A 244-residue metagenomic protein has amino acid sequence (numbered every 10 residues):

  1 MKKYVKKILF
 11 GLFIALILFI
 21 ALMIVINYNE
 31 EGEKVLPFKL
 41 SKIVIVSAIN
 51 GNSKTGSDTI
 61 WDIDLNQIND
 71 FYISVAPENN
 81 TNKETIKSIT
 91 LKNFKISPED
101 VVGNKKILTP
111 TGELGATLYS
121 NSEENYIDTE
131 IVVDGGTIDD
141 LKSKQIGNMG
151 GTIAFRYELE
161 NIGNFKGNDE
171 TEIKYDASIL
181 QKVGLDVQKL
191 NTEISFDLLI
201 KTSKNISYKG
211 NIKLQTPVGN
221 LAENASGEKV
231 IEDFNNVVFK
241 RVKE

Functional and structural regions predicted by a protein language model:
M1-I17: N-terminal Sec-pathway targeting helices
L16-I26: Hydrophobic alpha-helical membrane-insertion segments, chiefly the h-region of N-terminal signal peptides
V25-L190, N205-E244: Non-catalytic macromolecular-recognition regions in eukaryotic signaling proteins
T192-T202: Short, structured surface segments that line ligand/substrate-binding pockets
